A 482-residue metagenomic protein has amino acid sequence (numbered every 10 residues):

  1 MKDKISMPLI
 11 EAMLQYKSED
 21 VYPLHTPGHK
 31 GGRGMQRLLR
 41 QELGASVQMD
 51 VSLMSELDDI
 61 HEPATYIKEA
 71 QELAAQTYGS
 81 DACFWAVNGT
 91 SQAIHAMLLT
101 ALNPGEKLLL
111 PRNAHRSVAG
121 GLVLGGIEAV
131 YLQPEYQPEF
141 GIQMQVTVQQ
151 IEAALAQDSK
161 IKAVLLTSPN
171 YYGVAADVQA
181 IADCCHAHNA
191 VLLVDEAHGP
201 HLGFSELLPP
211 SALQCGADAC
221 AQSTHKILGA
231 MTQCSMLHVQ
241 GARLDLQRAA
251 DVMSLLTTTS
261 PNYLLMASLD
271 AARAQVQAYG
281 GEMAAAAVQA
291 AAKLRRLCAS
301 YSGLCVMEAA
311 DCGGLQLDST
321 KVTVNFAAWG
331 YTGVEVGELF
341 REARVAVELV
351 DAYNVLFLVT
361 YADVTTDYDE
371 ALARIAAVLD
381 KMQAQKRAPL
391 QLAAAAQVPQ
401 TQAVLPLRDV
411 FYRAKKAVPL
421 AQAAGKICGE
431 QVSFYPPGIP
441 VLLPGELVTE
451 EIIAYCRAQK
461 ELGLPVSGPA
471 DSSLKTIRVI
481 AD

Functional and structural regions predicted by a protein language model:
M1-T65, P437: N-terminal "arm"/small-domain region of PLP-dependent enzymes with the aminotransferase-like
L9-L14, D20, L38-R40, E62 (+2 more regions): Conserved PLP-enzyme active-site core in the AAT-like
V47-T90: Conserved N-terminal alpha-helix of the aminotransferase class I/II PLP-enzyme fold
F84-A86, V164-T167, T323, L356-T360: Short glycine-rich or small-residue beta-strand-to-loop segments that form or flank ligand, phosphate, metal/Fe-S
W85, Y131-Q133, Q222, L349 (+1 more regions): Structural signal for conserved beta-strand scaffold positions within catalytic alpha/beta enzyme cores
R296-G468: Conserved C-terminal alpha-helix-loop-beta "cap" of PLP-dependent enzymes that closes/shapes the active-site mouth
P465-D482: Charge-dense polyanion-binding interfaces
